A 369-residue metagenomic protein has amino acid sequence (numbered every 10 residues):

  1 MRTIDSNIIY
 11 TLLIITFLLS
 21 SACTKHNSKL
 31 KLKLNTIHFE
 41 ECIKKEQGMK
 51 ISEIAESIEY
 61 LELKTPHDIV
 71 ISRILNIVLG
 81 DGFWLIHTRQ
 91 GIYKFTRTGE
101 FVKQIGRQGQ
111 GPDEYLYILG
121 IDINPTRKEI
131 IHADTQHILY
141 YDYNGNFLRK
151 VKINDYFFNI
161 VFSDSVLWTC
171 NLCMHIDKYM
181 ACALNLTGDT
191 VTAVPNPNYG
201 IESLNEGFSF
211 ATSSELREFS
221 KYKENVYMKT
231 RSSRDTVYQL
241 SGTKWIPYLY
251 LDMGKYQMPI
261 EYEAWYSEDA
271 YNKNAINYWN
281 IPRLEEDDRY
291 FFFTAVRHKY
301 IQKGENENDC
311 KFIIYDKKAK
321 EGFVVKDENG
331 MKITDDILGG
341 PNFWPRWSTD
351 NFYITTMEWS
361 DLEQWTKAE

Functional and structural regions predicted by a protein language model:
M1-F39, I77: Bacterial Sec-dependent N-terminal signal peptides
N27-K64: Blade/loop signatures of beta-propeller domains
K64-I69, R73, E100-R127, T135: Blade-loop segments of beta-propeller domains
H67, G106-D113, K152-F158, P197-E202 (+2 more regions): Short coil/turn segments at the loop-to-beta-strand junctions that recur within blades of beta-propeller repeat folds
R73-N76, L116-I121, D155-F162, S214-R217 (+2 more regions): Repeated scaffold domains used in trafficking and secretory/extracellular systems, primarily beta-propellers
F83-T88, K128-A133, S165-H175, K221-R231 (+3 more regions): Short beta-strand elements that form the blades of beta-propeller/WD-repeat-like and other beta-sheet-rich scaffold
Y117-I118, D134-Y179, A193-G207: Asp-box/WD-like beta-propeller blade repeats and closely related beta-sheet repeat scaffolds
Y248-K273, K317-T349: Conserved blade-ending motifs and adjacent loop-strand segments that build the rim/top face of beta-propeller domains
